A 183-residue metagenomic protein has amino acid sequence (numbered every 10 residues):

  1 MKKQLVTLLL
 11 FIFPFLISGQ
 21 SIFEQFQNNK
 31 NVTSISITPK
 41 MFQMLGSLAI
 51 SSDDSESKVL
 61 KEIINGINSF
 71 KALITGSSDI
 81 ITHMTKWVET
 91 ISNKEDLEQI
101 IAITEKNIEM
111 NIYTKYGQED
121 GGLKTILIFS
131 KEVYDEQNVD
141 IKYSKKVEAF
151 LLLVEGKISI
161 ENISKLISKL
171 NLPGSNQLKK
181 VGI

Functional and structural regions predicted by a protein language model:
M1-Q25: Bacterial Sec-dependent N-terminal signal peptides
I12, I37, A72-I74, T114 (+2 more regions): Hydrophobic side chains in beta-strands
F13, S78-D79, Q118-E119, Y134-D135 (+1 more regions): Solvent-exposed loop/turn segments at secondary-structure junctions within structured extracellular/periplasmic domains
I17-S18, N29, I63, E89 (+5 more regions): Mature, folded catalytic cores of secreted/periplasmic enzymes
S21, G46-S51, K124, L151-L152 (+1 more regions): Localized chelating/binding microdomains that coordinate divalent metal ions or stabilize phosphate-bearing
Q25-W87: Early exported N-terminus immediately downstream of N-terminal targeting peptides
M84-L153: Surface-exposed, polar helix/loop patches in the mature regions of secreted/periplasmic/lumenal proteins that form
A149, L153-I183: C-terminal partner/receptor-binding element of secreted or periplasmic proteins
